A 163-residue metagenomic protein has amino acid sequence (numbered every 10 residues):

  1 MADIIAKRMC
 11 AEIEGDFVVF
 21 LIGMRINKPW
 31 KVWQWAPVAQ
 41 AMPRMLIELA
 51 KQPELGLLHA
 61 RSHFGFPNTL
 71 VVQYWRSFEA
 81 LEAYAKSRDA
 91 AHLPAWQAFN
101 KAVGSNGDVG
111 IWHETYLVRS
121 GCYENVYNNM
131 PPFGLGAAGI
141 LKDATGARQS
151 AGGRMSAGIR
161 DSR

Functional and structural regions predicted by a protein language model:
M1-N68, A80-A83, G107-R163: Short S/T/G/P-rich N-terminal loop/turn motif that feeds into the first structured element of a domain
Y74-R76: Tryptophan-centric aromatic hotspots in well-structured domains and transmembrane helices
F78-G110: An amphipathic, aromatic/His-enriched active-site/gating alpha helix that lines ligand/cofactor pockets
